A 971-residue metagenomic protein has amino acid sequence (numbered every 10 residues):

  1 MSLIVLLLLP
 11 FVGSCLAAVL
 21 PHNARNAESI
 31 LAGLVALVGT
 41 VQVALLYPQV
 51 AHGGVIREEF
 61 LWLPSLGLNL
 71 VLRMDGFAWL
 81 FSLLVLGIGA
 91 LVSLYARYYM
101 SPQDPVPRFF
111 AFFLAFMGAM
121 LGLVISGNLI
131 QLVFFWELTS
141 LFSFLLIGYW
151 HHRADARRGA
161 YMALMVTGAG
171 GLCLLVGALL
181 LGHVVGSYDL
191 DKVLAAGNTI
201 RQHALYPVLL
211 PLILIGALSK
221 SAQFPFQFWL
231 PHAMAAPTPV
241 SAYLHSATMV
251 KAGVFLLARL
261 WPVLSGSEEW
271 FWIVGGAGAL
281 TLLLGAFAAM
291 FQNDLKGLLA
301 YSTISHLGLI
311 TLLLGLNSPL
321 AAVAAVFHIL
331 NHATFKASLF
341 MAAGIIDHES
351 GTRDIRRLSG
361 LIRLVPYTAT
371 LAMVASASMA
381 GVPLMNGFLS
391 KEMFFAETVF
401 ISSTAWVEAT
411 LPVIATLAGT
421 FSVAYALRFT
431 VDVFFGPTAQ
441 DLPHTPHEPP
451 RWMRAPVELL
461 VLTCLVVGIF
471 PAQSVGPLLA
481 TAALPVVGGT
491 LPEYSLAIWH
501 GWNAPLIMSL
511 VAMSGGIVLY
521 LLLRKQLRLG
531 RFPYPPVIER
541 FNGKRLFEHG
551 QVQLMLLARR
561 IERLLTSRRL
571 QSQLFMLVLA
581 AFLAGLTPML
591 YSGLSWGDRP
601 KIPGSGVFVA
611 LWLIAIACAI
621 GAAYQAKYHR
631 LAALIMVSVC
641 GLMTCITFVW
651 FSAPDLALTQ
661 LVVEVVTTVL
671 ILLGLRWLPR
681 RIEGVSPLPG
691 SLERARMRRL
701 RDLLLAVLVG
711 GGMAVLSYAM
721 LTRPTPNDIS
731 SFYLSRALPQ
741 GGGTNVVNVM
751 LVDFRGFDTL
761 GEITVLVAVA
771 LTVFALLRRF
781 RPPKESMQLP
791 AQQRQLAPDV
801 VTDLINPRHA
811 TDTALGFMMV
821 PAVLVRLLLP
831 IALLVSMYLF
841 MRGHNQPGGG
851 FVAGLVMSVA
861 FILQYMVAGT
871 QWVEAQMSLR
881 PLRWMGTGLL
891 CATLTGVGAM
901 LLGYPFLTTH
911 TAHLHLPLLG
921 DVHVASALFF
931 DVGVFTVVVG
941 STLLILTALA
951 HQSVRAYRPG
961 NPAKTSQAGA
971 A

Functional and structural regions predicted by a protein language model:
M1-S2, C15-A111, L180-H203, P207 (+10 more regions): Transmembrane helix-loop-helix hairpins at membrane boundaries of multipass inner-membrane proteins
G54-M120, F255, G275, F575 (+6 more regions): Hydrophobic alpha-helical transmembrane segments in multi-pass integral membrane proteins
I56-L66, D189-N198, S390-I401, Q473-H500 (+2 more regions): Membrane-interfacial helical/loop segments at transmembrane boundaries in membrane proteins
W62-L80, A196-L210, V399-L411, Y494-W502 (+3 more regions): Short aromatic-rich membrane-water interface segments that cap or initiate transmembrane helices in multi-pass membrane
L66-L70, D354-R357, D441-P446, Y494-S495 (+5 more regions): Cytosolic juxtamembrane amphipathic/interface segments immediately preceding and feeding into a transmembrane helix
L91-L132, L141-P449, T587, P600 (+2 more regions): Hydrophobic transmembrane alpha-helices and their helix-loop junctions in integral membrane proteins
H444-G585, V709-S717, T722-A737, L777-D812: Membrane-interface and transmembrane segments of multi-pass membrane proteins
L590, S605-L611, A623, W677-S836 (+2 more regions): Flexible extramembrane loops and terminal tails that flank transmembrane helices in small membrane-associated subunits
